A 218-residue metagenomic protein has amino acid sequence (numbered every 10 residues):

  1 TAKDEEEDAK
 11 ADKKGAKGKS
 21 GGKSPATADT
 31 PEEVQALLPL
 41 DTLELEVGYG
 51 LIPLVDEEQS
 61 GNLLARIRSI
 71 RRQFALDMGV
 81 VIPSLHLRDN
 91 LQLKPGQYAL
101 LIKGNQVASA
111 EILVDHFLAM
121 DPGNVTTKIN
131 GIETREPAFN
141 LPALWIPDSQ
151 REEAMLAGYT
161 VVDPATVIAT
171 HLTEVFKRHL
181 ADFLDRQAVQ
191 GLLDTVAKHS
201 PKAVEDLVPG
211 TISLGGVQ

Functional and structural regions predicted by a protein language model:
K3-Q218: Membrane-embedded alpha-helical signal segments
